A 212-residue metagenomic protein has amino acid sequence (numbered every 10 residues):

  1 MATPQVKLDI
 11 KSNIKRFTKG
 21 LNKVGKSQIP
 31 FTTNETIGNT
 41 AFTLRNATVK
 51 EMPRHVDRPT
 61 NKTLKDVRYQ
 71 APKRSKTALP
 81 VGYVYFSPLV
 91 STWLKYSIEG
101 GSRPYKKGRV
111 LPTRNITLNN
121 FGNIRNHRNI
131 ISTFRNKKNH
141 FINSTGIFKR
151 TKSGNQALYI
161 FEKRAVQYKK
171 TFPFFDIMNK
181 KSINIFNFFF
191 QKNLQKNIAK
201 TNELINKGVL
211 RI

Functional and structural regions predicted by a protein language model:
M1-I212: Short, Lys/Arg-rich flexible segments
